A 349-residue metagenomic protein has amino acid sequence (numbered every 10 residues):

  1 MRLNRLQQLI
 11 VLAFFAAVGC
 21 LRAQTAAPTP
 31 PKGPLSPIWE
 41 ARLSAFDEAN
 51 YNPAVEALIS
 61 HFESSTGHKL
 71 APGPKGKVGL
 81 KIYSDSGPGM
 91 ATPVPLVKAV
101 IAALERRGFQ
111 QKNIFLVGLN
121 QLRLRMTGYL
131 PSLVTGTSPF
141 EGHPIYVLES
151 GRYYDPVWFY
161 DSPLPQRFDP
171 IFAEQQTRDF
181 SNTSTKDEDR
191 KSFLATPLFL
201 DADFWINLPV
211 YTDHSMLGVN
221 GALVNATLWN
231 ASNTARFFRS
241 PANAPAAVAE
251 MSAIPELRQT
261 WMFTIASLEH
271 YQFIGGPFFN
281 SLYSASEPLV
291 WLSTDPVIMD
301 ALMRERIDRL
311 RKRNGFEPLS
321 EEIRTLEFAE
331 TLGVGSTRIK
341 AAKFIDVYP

Functional and structural regions predicted by a protein language model:
N4, Q8, R22-P349: N-terminal and secondary-structure boundary signal
L9-G19: Bacterial N-terminal signal peptides
